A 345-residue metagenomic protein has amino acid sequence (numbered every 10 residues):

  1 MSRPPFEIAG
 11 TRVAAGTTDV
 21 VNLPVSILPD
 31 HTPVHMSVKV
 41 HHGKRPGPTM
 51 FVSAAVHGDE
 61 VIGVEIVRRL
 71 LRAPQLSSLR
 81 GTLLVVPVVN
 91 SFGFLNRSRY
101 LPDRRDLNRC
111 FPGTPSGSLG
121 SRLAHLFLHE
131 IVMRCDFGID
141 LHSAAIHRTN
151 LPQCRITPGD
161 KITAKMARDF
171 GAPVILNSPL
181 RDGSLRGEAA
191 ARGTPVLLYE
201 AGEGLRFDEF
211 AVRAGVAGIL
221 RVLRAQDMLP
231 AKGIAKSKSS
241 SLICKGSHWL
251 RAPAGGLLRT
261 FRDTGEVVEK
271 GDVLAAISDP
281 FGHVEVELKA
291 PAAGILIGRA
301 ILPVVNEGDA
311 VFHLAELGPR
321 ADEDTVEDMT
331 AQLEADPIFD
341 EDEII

Functional and structural regions predicted by a protein language model:
M1-I345: Structured catalytic-domain cores with a bias toward divalent-metal coordination
